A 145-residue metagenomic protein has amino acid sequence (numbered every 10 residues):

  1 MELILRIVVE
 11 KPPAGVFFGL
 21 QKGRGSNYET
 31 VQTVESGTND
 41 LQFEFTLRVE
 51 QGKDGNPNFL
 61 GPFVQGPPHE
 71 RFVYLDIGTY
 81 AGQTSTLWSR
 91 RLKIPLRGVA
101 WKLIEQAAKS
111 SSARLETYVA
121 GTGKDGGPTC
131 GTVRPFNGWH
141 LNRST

Functional and structural regions predicted by a protein language model:
I4-L20: Structural motif
K11-P12, N56, G61, G66-P67 (+3 more regions): Intrinsic-disorder/low-complexity coil detector
P12-P13, P67-H69, G82-T84, V99: A short, structured loop/turn motif at beta-sheet edges
A14-F17, K53, A81-W88: Short, surface-exposed beta-strand/loop "edge" segments at domain boundaries and coil↔beta transitions
G25-Y80: Tryptophan-paired
D76-T145: Extracellular beta-sheet/turn segments enriched in Thr/Pro/Gly and aliphatic residues
